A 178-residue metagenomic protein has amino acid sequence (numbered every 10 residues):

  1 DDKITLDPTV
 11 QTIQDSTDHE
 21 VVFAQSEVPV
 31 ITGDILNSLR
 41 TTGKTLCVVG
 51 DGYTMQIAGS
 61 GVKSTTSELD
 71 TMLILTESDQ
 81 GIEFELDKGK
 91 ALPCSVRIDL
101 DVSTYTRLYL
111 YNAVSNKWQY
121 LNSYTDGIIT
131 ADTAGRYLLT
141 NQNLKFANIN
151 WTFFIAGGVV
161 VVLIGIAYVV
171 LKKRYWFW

Functional and structural regions predicted by a protein language model:
D1-K3, D87-S95, D101-Y105, Y111-K172 (+1 more regions): Proteolytic cleavage junctions
D1-T45, G50-M55, G59-R107, N112 (+1 more regions): Proteolytic processing hotspots in large secreted/extracellular or virion-associated proteins and select intracellular
